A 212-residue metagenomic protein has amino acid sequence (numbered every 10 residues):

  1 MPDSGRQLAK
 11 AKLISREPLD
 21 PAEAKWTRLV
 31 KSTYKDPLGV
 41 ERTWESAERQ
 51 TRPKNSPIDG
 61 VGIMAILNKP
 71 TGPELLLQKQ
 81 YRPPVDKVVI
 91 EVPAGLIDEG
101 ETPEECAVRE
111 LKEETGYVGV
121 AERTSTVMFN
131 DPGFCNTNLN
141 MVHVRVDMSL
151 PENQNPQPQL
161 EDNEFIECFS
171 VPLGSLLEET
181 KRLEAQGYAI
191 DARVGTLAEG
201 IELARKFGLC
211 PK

Functional and structural regions predicted by a protein language model:
M1-V30, I63: Alpha-helical and coiled-coil interaction segments, frequently adjacent to or embedded within charge-biased
P2, I14, R52, S56-I66 (+6 more regions): Conserved Nudix-box catalytic region and its N-terminal flanking loop in Nudix hydrolases and closely related
P2-K10, I14-S15, V85-V88, E99 (+5 more regions): Nudix hydrolase/Nudix homology domain
P21-M64: Acidic, metal-coordinating catalytic segment for phosphate/diphosphate chemistry, firing primarily on the Nudix
L29-K31, M64, L77, M141-H143 (+1 more regions): Conserved hydrophobic/aromatic beta-strand scaffold that supports enzyme active sites
P37-L38, L67-T71, Y81, V144-S149 (+1 more regions): Short loop segments at secondary-structure junctions
E114: Short alpha-helical functional segments enriched in proximate histidine and acidic residues
